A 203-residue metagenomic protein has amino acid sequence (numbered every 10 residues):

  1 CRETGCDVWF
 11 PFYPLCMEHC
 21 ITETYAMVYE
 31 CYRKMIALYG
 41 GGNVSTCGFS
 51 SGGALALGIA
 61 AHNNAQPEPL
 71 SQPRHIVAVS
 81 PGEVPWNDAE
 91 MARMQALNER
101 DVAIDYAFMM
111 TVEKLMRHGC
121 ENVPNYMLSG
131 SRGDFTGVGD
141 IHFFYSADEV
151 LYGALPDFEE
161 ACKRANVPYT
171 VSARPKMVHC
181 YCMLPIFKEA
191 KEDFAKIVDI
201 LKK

Functional and structural regions predicted by a protein language model:
C1-K203: Alpha/beta-hydrolase superfamily serine-hydrolase fold, recognizing
